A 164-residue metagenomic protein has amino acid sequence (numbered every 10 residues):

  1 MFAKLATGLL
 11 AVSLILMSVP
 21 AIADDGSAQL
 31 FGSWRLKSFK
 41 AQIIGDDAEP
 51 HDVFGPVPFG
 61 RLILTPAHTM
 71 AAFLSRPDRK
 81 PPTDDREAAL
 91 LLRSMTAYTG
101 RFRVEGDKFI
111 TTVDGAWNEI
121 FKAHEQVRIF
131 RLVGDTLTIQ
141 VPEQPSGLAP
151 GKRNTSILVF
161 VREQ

Functional and structural regions predicted by a protein language model:
M1-L5: Positively charged n-region of N-terminal signal peptides that target proteins for export
T7-L10, L16-Y98, V104-Q164: Lipid interaction determinants
